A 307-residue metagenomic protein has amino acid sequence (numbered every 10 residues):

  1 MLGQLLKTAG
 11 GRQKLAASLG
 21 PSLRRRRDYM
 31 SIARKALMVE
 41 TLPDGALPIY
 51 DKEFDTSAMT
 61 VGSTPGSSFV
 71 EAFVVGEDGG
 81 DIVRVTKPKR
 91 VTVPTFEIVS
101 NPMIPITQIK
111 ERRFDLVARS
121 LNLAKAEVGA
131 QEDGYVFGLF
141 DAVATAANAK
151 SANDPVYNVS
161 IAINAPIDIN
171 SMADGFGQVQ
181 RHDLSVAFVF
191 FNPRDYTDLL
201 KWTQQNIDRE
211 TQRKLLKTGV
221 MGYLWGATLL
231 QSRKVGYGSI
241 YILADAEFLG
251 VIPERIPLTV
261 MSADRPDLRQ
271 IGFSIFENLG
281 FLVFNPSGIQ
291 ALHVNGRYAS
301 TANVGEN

Functional and structural regions predicted by a protein language model:
M1-M38: N-terminal alpha-helical "arm" segments
G3-Q13, G20, W202-N307: Sequence/fold signature of self-assembling virion shell proteins
R24-I98: Assembly/oligomerization interface modules of large self-assembling protein complexes
T64, N192-R194, S232, F276: Structured loops at beta-to-helix junctions and adjacent beta-edge loops in soluble globular domains
N101-V179, H293-N307: Alpha-helical scaffold segments that mediate packing/assembly in large oligomeric complexes
M103-P105, V189-D195, L243-D245, N285: Helix N-cap / beta->alpha transition motif
D133-F137, L184-S185, L282: Intrinsically disordered or highly flexible coil/loop and linker segments, enriched in small and charged/polar residues
T145-M221: Extended, solvent-exposed, turn-rich assembly/linker loops in the middle of proteins
